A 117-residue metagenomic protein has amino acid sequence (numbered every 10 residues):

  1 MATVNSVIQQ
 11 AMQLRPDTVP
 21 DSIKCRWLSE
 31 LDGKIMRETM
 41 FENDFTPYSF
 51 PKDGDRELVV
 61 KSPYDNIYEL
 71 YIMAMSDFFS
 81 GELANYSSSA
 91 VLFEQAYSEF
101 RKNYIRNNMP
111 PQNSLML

Functional and structural regions predicted by a protein language model:
M1-A2, S62, N66: Alpha-helix N-cap/helix-start motif at coil-to-helix transitions, marked by capping-box chemistry
M1-R56, R101-L117: Conserved short "hinge" loops at termini or chain/domain junctions
Q13-V19, P63, E69-L117: Short loop/turn elements at secondary-structure junctions
E57-K61: Short, exposed interaction segments that mediate macromolecular assembly or regulatory contacts
